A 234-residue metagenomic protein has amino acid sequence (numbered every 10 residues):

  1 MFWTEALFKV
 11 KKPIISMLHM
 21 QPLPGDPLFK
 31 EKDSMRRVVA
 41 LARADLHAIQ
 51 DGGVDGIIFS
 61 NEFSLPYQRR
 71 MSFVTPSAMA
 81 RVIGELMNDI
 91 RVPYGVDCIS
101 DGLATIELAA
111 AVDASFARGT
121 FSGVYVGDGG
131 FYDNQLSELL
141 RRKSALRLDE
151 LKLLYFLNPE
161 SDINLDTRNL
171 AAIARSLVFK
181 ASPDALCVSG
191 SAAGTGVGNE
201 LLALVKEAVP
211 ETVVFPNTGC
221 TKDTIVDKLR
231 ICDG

Functional and structural regions predicted by a protein language model:
M1-D33, L140, S144-A145: N-terminal amphipathic alpha-helix/helix-capping segment at the start of soluble metabolic enzymes
V10-K11, S16-M17, Q68-V96, N134-Y155 (+1 more regions): Alpha-helix-loop-beta-strand connector modules within alpha/beta enzyme cores
I15-M17, G53-F63, Y94-C98, G119 (+2 more regions): Short beta-strand segments at enzyme active-site cores
S16, I49, I57, A117 (+2 more regions): Conserved, mostly hydrophobic/aromatic
H19-A44, Y94-D101, Y155-A171, P216-K222: Active-site mouth loops of central-metabolism enzymes
L23-D26, A104, L108-A185: Conserved anion-binding
R36, V96, D101-A114, A172-R175 (+1 more regions): Catalytic cores of alpha/beta
Q50-A78, V124-D128, P183-V197: Glycine-rich, proline-tolerant flexible connector loops at the mouths of alpha/beta enzymes
